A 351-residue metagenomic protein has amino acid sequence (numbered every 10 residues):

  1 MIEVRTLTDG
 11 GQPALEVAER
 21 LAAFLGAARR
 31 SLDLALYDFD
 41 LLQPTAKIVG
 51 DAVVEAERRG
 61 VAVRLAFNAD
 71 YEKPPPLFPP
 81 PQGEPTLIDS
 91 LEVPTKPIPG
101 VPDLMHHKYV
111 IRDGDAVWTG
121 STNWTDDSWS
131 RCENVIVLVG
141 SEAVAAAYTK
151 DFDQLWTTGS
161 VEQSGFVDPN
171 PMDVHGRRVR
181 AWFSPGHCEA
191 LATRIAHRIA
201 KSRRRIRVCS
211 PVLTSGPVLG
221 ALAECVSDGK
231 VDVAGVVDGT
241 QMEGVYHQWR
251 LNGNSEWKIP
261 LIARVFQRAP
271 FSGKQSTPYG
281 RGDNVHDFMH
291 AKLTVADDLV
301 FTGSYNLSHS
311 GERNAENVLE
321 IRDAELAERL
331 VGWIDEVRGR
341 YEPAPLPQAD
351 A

Functional and structural regions predicted by a protein language model:
M1-A22, P44-T157, P171-H175, C188 (+4 more regions): PLD/PLD-like phosphodiesterase catalytic module centered on the HKD motif
A28-S31, R203: Short acidic/histidine-rich motifs immediately flanking catalytic phosphotransfer sites in two-component signaling
S31, L36-Q43: N-terminal carbohydrate-binding/catalytic regions of secreted carbohydrate-active enzymes
Y37, C209-V212: Structural motif
W156-S164: Proline-centered turn/helix-capping motifs that create local helix->coil transitions or kinks
Q163-P171: Long, charged amphipathic helices and adjacent flexible linkers at domain junctions
V179-G186: Extended redox/cofactor-interaction regions of prokaryotic respiratory oxidoreductases
